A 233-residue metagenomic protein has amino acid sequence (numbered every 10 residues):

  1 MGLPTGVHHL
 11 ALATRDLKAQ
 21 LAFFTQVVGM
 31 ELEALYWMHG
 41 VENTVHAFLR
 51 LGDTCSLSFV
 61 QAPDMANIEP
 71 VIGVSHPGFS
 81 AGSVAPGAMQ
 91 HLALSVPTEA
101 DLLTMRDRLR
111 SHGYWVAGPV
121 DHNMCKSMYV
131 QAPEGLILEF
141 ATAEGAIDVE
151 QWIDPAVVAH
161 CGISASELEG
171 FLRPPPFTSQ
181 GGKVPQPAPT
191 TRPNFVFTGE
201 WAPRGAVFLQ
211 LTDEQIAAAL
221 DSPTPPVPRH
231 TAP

Functional and structural regions predicted by a protein language model:
M1, R106-P233: Vicinal oxygen chelate
T5, G40-V41, V120-H122: Short, glycine/acidic-rich beta->alpha junctions
G6-R15, A47-L51, V71-R108, K126-Q131: Vicinal oxygen chelate
H8-A11, A34, A93, V120 (+1 more regions): Residues embedded in well-ordered beta-strands within globular domains across many folds
A13-D64: Core segments of cupin and vicinal oxygen chelate
A22, Q26, L103-D107, S111: Replace "anionic and nucleotidyl ligands
N67-V84, I153-A156, G162-S164: Conserved acyl-donor/pantetheine-binding loop and adjacent beta-alpha core of acyl/acetyltransferases and related
